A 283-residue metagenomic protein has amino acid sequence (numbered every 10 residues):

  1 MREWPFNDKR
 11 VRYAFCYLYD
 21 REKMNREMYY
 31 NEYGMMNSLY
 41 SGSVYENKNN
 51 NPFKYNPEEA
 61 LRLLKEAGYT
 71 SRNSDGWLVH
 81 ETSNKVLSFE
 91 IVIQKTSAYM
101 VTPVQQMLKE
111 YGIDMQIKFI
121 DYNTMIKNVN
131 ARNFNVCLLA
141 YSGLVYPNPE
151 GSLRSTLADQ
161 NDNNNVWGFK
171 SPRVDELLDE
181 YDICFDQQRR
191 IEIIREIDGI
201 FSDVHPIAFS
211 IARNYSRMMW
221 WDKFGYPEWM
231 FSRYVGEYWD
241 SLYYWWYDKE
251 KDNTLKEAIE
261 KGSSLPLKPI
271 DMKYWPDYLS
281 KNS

Functional and structural regions predicted by a protein language model:
M1-E3: Periplasmic solute-binding protein
F6: Conserved binding/catalytic microenvironments
K9, K54-E90: Immediate post-signal peptide segment of exported/extracytoplasmic ligand-binding proteins
A14-R62, K95-Q105, K127-S283: Detector for C-terminal structural segments
K85-Q94, M115-K118: Short, well-ordered beta-strand elements
G112: Short glycine-rich hinge loops at helix-strand junctions in the catalytic core of two-component histidine kinases
K118-K127: Short helix-initiation/N-cap motifs at beta->coil->alpha
